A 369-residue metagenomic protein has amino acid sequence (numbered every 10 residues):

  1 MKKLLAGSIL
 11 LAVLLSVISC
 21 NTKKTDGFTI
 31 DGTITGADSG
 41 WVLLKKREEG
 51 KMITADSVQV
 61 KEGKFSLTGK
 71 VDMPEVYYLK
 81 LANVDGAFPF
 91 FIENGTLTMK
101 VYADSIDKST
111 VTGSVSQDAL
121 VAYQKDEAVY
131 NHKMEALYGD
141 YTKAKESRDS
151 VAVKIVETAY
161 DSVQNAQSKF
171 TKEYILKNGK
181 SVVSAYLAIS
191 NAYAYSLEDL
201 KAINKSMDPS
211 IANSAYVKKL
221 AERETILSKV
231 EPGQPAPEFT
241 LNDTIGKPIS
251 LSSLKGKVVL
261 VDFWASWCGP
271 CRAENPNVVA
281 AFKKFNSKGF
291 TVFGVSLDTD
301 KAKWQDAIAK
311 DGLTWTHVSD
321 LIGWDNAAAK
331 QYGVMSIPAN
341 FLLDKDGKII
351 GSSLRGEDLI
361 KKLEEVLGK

Functional and structural regions predicted by a protein language model:
M1-G32, G368-K369: Bacterial Sec-dependent N-terminal signal peptides
C20-K169: A non-transmembrane, solvent-exposed segment enriched in polar/low-complexity residues
D85-A87, L97-M99, A103, V153 (+2 more regions): N-terminal targeting signals for export/organelle localization
S190, D311-L313, D320-G368: Thiol/disulfide oxidoreductase modules built on the thioredoxin-like
K218-S252, W315-T316, K361-K369: N-terminal "domain-start" segment that seeds a small globular fold
K255-G256, F263-A280: Conserved redox-active cysteine motifs that mediate thiol-disulfide chemistry, especially di-cysteine Cys-X(1-2)-Cys
R272-D311, L321-K330: Structural microenvironment flanking redox-active thiols in thiol-disulfide oxidoreductases
